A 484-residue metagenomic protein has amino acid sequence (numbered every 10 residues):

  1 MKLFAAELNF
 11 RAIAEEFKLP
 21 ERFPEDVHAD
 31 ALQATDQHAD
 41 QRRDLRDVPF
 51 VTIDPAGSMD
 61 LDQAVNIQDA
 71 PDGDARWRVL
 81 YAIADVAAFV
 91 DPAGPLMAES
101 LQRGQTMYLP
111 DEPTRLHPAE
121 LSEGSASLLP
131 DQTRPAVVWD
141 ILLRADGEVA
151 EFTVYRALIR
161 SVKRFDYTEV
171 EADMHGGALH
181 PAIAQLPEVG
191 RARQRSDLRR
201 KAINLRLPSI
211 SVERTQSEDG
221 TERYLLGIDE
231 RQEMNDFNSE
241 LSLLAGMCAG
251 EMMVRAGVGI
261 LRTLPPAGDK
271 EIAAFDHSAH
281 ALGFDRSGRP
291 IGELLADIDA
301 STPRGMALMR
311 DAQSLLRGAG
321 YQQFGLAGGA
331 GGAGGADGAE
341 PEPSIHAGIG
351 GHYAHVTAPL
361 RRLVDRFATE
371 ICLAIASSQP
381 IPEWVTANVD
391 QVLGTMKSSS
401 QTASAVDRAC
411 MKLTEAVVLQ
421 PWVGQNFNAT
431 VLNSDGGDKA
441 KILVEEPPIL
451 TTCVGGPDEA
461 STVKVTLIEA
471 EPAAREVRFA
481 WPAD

Functional and structural regions predicted by a protein language model:
K2-L19, D26-S461, A470-V477, D484: Electropositive polyanion-binding surfaces
T466-I468: Residue-level recognition of conserved beta-strand edge/terminus positions
